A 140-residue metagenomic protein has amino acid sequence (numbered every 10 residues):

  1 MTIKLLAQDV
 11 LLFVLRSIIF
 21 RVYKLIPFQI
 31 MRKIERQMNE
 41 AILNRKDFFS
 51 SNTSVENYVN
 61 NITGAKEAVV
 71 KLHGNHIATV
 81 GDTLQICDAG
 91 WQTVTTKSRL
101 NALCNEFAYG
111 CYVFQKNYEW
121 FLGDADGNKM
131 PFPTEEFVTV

Functional and structural regions predicted by a protein language model:
Q8-I30: Short, Lys/Arg-enriched N-terminal segments with co-localized hydrophobic residues within the first ~10-30 amino acids
K24-V140: Terminal leader/tail segments of proteins
